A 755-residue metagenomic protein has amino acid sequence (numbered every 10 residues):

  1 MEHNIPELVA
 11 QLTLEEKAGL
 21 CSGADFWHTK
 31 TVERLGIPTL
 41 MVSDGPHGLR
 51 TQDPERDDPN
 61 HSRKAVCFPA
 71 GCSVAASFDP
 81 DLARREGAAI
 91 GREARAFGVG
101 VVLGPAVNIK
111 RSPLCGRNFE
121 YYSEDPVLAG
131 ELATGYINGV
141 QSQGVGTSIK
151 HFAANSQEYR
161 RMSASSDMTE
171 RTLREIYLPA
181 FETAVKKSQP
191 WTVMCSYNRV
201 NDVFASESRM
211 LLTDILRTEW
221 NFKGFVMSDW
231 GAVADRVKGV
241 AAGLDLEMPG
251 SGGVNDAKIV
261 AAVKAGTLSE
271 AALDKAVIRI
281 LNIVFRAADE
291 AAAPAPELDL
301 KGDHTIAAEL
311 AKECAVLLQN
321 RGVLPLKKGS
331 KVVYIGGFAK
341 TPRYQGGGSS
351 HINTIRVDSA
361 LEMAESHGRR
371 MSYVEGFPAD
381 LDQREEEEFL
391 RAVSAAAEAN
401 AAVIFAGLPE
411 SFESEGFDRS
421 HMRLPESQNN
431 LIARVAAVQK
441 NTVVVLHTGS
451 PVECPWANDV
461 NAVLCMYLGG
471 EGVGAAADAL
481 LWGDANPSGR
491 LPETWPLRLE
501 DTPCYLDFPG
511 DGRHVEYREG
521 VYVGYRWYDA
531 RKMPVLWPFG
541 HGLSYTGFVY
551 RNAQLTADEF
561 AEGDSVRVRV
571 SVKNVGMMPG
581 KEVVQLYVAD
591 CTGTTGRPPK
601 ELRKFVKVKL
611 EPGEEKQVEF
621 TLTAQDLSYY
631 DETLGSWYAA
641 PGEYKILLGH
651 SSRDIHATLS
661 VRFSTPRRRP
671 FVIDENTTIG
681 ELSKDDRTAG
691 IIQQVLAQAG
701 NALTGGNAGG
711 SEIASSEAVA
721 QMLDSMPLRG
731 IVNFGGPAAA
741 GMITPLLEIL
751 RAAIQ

Functional and structural regions predicted by a protein language model:
M1-N4, R662-S664, Q755: Basic/polar N-terminal segments that are highly enriched at the extreme N-terminus, encompassing both cleavable
M1-S628, E643-L648, S652: Glycoside hydrolase catalytic-domain context in secreted enzymes
G135, G139, I691-V695, I749: Generic non-transmembrane alpha-helical segments
A624-R668: Terminal connector regions
S664-K684: Low-complexity, Pro/Ser/Thr- and charge-rich linker/hinge segments at domain boundaries
T677-T744: Conserved, compact domain cores that house catalytic/ligand-binding motifs in diverse enzymes and effector modules
L746-Q755: Globin-like tetrapyrrole-binding proteins
